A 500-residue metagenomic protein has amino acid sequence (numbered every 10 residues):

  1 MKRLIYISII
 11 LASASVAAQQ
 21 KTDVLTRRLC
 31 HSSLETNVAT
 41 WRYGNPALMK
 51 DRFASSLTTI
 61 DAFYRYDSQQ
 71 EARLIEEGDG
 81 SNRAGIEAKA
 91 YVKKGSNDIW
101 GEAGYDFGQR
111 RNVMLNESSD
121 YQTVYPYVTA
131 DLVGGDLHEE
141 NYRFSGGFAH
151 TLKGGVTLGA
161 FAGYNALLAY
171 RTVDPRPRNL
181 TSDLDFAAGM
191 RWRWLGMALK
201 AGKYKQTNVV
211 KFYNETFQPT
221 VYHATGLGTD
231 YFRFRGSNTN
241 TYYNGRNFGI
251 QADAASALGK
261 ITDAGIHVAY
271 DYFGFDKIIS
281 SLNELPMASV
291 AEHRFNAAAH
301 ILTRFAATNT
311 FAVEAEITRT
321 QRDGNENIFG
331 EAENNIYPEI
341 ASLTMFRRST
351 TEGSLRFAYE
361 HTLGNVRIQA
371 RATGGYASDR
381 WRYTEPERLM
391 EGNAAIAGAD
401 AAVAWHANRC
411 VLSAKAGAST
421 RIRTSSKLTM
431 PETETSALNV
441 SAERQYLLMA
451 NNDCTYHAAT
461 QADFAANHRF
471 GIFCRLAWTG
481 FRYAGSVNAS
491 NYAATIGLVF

Functional and structural regions predicted by a protein language model:
K21-L25, W192, N488-F500: Outer-membrane beta-barrel "beta-signal"
A54-I60, G95-G101, G154-L158, R193-M197 (+6 more regions): Outer-envelope beta-barrel architecture signal
A62-S68, Y105-Q109, H150-L152, Y164-L168 (+11 more regions): Transmembrane beta-strands of outer-membrane beta-barrel pores
Q70-E77, N112-S118, Y170-P177, N208-E215 (+6 more regions): Outer-membrane beta-barrel translocator domains and adjoining extracellular loop/strand segments of Gram-negative
G80-I86, H138-F144, P175-F186, N244-I250 (+6 more regions): Residues that define the transmembrane beta-barrel architecture of outer-membrane proteins
V92-K94, H150, M190-W194, A254-L258 (+5 more regions): Residue-level signature of outer-membrane beta-barrel architecture
L115-V128, A201-N244, Y272-S289, F329-I336: Short, flexible helix-coil linker/hinge segments at the edges of structured domains or between repeats
F234-A372: Long, internal scaffold/assembly segments composed of regular secondary structure
